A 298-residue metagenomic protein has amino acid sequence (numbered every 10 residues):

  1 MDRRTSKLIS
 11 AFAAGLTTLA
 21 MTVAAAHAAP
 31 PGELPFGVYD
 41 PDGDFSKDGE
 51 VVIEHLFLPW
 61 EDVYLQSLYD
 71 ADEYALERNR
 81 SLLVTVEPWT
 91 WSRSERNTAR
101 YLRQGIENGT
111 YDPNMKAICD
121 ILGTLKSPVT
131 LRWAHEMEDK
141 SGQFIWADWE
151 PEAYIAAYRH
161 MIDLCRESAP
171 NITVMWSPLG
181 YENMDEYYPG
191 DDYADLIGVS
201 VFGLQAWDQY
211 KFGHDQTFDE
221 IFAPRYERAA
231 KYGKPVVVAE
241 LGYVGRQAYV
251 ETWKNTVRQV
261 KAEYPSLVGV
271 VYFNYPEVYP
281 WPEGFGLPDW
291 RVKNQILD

Functional and structural regions predicted by a protein language model:
M1-A28: Secretory targeting and sorting signals
P30-L122, I221, A248-T252, V257-Y264 (+2 more regions): N-terminal carbohydrate-binding/catalytic regions of secreted carbohydrate-active enzymes
E33-P35, V51-H55, N79-L83, P128-R132 (+4 more regions): Structural preference for beta-strand elements that scaffold enzyme active sites
L34-G37, T130, H135, P235-D298: Substrate-binding cleft of secreted/luminal carbohydrate-active enzymes
Y69-E87, P189-D192, V199-R246: Glycoside hydrolase catalytic-domain groove-lining segments
Y69-T173, F273, W290-Q295: Substrate-binding cleft of extracellular glycoside hydrolase catalytic domains
Y158, I162-D185, K234-Q247, Y272-Y275: Aromatic-lined carbohydrate-recognition surfaces of secreted/lumenal glycan-active proteins
G180-Y193, Y249-K254: Distinct, well-ordered alpha-helical segments
